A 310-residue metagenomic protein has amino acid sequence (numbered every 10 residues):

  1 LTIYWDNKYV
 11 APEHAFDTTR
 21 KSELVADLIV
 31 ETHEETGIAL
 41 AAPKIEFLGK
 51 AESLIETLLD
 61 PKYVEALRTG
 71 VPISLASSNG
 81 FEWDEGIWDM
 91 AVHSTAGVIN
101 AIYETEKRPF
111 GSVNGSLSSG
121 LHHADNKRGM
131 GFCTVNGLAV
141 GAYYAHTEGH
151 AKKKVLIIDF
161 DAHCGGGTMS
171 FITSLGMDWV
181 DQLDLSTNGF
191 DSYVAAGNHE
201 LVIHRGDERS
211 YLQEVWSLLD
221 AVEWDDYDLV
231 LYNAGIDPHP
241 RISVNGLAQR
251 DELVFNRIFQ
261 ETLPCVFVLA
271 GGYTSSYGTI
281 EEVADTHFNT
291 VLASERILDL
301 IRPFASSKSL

Functional and structural regions predicted by a protein language model:
L1-L54: N-terminal low-complexity, Ser/Thr- and acidic-residue-enriched intrinsically disordered segments
I3, V71-L310: A general "terminal functional-core" signal
Y9, P61, G120-L121: Short, flexible active-site-adjacent loop segments at beta-strand->alpha-helix junctions, enriched in small/polar
K21, A51-L54, L59, S94 (+1 more regions): Alpha-helical structural motif
S22, V64, T95-V98: A general structural signal for well-ordered alpha-helical segments in protein cores
E31-I38, T57-V64, K107: Short helix-loop boundary/capping segments at the starts of domains
L48-I73: Charged, often glycine-rich, active-site loop that binds/positions anionic groups
